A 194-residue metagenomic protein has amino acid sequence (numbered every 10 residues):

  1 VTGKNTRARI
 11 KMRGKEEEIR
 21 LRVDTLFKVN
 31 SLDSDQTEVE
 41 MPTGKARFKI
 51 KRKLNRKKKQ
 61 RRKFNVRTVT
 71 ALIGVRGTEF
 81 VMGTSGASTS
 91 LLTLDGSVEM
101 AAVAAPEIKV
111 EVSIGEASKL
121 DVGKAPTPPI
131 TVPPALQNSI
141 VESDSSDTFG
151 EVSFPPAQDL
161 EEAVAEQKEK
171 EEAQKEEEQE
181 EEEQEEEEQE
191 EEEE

Functional and structural regions predicted by a protein language model:
V1-E178, E182-E183, E188, E192-E194: Flexible, surface-exposed loop/linker segments and immediately adjacent secondary-structure boundaries
